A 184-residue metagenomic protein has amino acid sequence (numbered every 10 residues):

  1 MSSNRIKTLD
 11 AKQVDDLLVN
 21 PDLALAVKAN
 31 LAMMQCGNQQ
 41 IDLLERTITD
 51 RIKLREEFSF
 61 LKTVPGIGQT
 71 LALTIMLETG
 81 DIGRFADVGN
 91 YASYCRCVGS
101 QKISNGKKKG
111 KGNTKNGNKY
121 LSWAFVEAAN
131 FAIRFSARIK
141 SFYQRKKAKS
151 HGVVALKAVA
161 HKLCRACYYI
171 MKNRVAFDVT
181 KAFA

Functional and structural regions predicted by a protein language model:
M1-F58: Glycine-rich, often acidic, oxyanion-interacting loops/wings at catalytic, nucleic-acid, or phospho-protein interfaces
M1-T8, T47-D50, S104-G106, F135-S141 (+3 more regions): Short coil/turn segments at secondary-structure boundaries
N4, V27-L31, R51-L54, P65 (+3 more regions): Conserved phosphate/pyrophosphate-binding and hydrolysis machinery centered on Walker-type P-loop NTPases, extending
M33, Q40, G117, L121 (+1 more regions): Hydrophobic (often cysteine-bearing) scaffold residues that line and stabilize catalytic clefts of nucleotide/cofactor
G37, F125, L163: A residue-level signal for conserved active-site and pocket-lining positions in enzyme catalytic cores
I41-L44, G80-R84, F131-I139, R165-V179: Short helix-capping/linker segments at secondary-structure and domain boundaries
S59-T63, Q69, L73-V153: Phosphate-backbone recognition surface of nucleic-acid-processing proteins
G106-K107, F142-A184: Low-complexity, acidic/Ser/Thr- and charged residue-rich accessory regions of DNA metabolism proteins
